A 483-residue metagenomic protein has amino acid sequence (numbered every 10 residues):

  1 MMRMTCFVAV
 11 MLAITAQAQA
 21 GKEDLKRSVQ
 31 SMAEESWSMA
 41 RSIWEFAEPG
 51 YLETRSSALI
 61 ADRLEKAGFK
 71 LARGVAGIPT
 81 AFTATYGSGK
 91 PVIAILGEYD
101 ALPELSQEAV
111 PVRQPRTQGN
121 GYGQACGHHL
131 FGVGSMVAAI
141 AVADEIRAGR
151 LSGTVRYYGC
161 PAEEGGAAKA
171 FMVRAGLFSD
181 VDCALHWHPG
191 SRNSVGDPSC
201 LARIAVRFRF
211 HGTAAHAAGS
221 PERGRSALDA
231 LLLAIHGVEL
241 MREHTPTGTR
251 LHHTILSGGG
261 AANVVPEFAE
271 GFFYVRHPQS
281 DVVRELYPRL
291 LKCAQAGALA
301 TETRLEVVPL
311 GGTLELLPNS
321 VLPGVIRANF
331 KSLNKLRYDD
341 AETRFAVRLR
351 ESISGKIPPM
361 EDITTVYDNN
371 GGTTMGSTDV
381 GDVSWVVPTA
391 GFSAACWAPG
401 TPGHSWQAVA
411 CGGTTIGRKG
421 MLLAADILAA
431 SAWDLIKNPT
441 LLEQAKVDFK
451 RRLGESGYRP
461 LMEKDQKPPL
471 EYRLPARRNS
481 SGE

Functional and structural regions predicted by a protein language model:
T5-T15: Bacterial N-terminal signal peptides
Q19, L232-E483: Metal-dependent amide/peptide-bond hydrolase catalytic core, centered on the "pita-bread" metallohydrolase fold
G21-Q124, V133-G153: Acidic/His- and Gly-rich active-site-bordering loop/insert found across diverse amide/peptide-bond hydrolases
V29-S36, A40, W44-A47, G68 (+5 more regions): Sec/Tat-exported extracytoplasmic proteins
I43, A84, I95, H128 (+9 more regions): Divalent metal-coordination and catalytic microenvironments
D100-Q114, P198-R209, W397-S405: Acidic-glycine-rich active-site phosphate/pyrophosphate-binding loop
A109-A125, H211-A215, T364-V366, S405-T414: Glycine/charged-rich beta-loop-alpha catalytic/anionic-binding loops adjacent to active sites
R113-G123, H129-L130, I146-P266, R276: Histidine/acidic-residue-rich, glycine-tolerant segments that coordinate divalent metal ions
